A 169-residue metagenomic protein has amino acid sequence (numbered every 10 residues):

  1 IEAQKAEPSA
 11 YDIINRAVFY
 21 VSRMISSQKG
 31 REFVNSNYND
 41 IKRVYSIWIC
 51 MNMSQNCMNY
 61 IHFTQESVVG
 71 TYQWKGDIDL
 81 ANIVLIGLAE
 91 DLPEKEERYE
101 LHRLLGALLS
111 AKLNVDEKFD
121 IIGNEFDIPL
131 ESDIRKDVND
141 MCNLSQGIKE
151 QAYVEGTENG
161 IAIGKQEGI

Functional and structural regions predicted by a protein language model:
E2-I169: Elongated, amphipathic alpha-helical interaction scaffolds
